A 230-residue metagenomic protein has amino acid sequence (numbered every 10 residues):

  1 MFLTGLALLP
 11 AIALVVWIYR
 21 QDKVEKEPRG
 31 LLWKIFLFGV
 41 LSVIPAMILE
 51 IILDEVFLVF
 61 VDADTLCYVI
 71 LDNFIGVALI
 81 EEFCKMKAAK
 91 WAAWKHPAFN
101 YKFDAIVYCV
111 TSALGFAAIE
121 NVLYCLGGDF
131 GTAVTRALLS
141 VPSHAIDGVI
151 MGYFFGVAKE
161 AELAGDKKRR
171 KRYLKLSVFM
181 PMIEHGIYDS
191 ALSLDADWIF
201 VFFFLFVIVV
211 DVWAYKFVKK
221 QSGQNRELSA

Functional and structural regions predicted by a protein language model:
M1-A230: Hydrophobic alpha-helical segments at protein termini of multi-pass membrane proteins
